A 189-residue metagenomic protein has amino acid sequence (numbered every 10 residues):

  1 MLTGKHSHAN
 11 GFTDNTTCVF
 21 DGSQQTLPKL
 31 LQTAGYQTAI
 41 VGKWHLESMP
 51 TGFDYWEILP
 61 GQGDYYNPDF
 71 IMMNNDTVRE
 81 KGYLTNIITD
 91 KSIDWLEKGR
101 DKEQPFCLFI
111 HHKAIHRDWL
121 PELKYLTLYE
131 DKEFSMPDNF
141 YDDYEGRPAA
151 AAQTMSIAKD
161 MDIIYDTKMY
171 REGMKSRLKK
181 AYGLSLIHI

Functional and structural regions predicted by a protein language model:
M1-I187: Formylglycine-dependent sulfatase
